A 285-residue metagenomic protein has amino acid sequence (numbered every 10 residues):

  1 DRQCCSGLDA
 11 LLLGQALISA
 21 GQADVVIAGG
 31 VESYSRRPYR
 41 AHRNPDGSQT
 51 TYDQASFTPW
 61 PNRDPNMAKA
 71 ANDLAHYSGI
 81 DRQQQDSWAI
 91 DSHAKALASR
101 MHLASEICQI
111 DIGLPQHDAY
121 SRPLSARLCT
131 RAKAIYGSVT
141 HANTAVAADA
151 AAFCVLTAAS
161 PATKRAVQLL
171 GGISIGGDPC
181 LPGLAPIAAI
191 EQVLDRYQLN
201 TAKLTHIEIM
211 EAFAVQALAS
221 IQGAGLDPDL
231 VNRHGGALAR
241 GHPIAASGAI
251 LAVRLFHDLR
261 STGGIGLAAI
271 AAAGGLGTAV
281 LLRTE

Functional and structural regions predicted by a protein language model:
D1-S6, P61-R63, N143-A148, E208-M210 (+2 more regions): Active-site nucleophile and cofactor-binding loops and adjacent substrate-binding regions of central metabolic enzymes
D1-V31, A75-A104, A150, C154-S160 (+3 more regions): Active-site-proximal alpha-helical scaffold in enzymes
S19, V25-D73: Flexible glycine-/small-residue-enriched beta->alpha junction loops that bind anionic phosphate/pyrophosphate groups
R36-H42, C180-L181, P243, G277-R283: Short acidic, glycine/serine/threonine-rich loops at helix termini
Q84-A166, G223, P228-L230: N-terminal extracellular/periplasmic Venus flytrap/periplasmic-binding protein-like
C108, L170-A239: Active-site pocket-lining segment
A126-A188, Q192-R196, V253, R260-I265 (+2 more regions): Condensing-enzyme catalytic core mediating Claisen C-C bond formation in acyl metabolism
R196, L218-G223, D227-N232, A237-L281: Internal helix-turn-beta structural module
